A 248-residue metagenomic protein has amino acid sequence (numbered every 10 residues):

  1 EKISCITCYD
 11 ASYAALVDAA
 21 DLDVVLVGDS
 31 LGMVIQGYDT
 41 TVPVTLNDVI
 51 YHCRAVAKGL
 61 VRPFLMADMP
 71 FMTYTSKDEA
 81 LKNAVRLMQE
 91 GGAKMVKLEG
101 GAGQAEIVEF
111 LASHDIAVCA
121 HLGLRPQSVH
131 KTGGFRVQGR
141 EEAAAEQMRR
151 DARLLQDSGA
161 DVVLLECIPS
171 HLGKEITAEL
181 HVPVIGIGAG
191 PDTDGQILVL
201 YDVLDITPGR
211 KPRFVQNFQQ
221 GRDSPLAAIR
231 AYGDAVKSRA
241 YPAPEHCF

Functional and structural regions predicted by a protein language model:
K2-F248: Alpha/beta enzyme core
